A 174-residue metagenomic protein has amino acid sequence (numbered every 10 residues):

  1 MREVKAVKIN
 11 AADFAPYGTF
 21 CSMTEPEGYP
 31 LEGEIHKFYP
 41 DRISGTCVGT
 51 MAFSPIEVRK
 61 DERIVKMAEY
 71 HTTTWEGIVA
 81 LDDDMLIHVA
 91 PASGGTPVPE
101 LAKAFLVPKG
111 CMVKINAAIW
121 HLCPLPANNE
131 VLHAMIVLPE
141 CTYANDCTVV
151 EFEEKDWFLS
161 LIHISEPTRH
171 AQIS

Functional and structural regions predicted by a protein language model:
M1-C47: N-terminal leader/capping segments at the start of a protein or of a new domain
F38-M67: A short glycine-rich, His/Asp/Glu-containing loop-to-beta-strand
T72-S93: Glycine- and acidic-residue-biased ligand/ion/polar-headgroup-sensing regions
A92, P97-E100: Betabetaalpha-Me/HNH-type nuclease active-site subdomain
E100-L106: Conserved interaction-surface patches within small, structured recognition/assembly domains
V107-L122: Conserved metal-binding segment of the jelly-roll/cupin
I119-C147: A short beta-strand-loop micro-motif that forms or neighbors metal/cofactor- and ligand-binding patches at active-site
I162-S174: Single conserved hydrophobic/aromatic residue that forms the stacking wall/gate of nucleotide- or nucleobase-binding
